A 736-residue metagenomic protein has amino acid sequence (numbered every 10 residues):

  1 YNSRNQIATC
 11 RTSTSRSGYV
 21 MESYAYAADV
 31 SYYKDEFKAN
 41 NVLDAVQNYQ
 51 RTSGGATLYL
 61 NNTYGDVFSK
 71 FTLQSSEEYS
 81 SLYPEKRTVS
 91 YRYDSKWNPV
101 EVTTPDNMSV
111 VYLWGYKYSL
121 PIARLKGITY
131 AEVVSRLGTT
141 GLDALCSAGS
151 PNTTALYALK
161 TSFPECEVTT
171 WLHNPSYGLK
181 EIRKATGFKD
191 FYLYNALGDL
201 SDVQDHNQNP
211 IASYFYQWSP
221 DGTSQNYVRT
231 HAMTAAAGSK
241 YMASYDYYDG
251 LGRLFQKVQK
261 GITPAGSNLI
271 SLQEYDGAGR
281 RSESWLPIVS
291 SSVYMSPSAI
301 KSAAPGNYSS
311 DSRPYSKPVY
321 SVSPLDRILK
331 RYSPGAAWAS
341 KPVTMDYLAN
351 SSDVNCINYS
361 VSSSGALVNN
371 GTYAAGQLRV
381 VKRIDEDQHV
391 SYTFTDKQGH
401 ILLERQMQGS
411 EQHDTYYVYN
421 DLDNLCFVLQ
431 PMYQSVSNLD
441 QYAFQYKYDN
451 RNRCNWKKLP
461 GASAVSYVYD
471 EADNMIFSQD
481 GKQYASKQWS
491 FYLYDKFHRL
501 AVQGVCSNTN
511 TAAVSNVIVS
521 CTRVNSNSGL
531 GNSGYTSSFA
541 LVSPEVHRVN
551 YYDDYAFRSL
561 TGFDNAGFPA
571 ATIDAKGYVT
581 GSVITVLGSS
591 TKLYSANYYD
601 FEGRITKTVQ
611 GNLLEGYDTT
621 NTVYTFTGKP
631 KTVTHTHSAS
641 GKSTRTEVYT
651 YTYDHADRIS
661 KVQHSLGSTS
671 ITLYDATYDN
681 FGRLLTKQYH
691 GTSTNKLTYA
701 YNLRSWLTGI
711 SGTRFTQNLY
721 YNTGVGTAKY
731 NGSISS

Functional and structural regions predicted by a protein language model:
Y1-N2, Q6-T104, M108-S736: Beta-strand elements of repeat-based all-beta scaffolds
